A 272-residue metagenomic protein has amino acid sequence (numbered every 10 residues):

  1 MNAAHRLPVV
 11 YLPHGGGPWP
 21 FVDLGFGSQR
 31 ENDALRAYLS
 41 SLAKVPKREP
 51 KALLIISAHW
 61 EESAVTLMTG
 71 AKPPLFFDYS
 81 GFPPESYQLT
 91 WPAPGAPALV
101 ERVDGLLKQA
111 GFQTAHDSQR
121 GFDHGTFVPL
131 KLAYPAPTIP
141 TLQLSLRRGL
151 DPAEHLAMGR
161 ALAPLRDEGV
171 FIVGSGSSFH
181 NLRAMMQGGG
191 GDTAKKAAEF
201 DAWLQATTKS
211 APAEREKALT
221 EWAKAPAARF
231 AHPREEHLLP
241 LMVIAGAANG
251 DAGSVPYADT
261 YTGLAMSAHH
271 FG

Functional and structural regions predicted by a protein language model:
N2-L106, A110: A short aromatic-anchored loop/beta-hairpin motif
P8-P13, A52-A58, L144, L165-S178 (+1 more regions): Beta-strand elements within well-structured catalytic alpha/beta cores of enzymes that handle phosphate/sulfate esters
Y11, D78-P83, Y134-L142, T220: Short, basic/glycine-rich phosphate-binding loops at helix/coil junctions that contact nucleotide phosphates
Q29-A34, P94, P152-L156, H232-E235: Conserved phosphate-coordination/catalytic loops
A34-A43, A153-E168: Long, well-ordered alpha-helical scaffolding segments within enzyme catalytic domains, especially pronounced
S86-P94, H116, S145-P152, A228: Flexible, glycine/proline-enriched loop segments at strand-loop-helix junctions that form or flank small-ligand binding
L99-E154: Internal, conserved structured core segments that host functional sites
R102-G105, Q109, I139-P140, L150 (+3 more regions): Surface-exposed, charge/polar-rich loops and edge strands
